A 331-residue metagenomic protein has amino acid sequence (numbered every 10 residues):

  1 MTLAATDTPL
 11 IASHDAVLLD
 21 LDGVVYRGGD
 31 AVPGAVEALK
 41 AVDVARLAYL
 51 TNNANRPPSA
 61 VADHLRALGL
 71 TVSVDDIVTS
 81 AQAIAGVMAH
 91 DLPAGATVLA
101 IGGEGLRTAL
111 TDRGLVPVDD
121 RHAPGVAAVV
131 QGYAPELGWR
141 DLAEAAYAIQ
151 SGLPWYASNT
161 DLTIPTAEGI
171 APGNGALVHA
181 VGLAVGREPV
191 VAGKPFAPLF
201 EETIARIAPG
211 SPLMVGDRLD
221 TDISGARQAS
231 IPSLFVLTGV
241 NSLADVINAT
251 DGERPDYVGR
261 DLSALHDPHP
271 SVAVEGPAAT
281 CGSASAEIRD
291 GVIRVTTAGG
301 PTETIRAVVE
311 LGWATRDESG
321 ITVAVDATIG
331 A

Functional and structural regions predicted by a protein language model:
T2-L19, R27-G29, P33, A41 (+2 more regions): Asp-based, Mg2+/Mn2+-dependent phosphohydrolase catalytic module
G23: Receiver (REC) domain active-site loop signature in two-component systems and cognate sites in sensor histidine kinases
L50: Glycine-rich loop-to-alpha-helix module at the N-terminal edge of alpha/beta enzyme cores
N53: Conserved phosphate/oxyanion-binding catalytic-loop motifs
S80-Q82: Polytopic endomembrane small-metabolite transporters, centered on the Drug/Metabolite Transporter
